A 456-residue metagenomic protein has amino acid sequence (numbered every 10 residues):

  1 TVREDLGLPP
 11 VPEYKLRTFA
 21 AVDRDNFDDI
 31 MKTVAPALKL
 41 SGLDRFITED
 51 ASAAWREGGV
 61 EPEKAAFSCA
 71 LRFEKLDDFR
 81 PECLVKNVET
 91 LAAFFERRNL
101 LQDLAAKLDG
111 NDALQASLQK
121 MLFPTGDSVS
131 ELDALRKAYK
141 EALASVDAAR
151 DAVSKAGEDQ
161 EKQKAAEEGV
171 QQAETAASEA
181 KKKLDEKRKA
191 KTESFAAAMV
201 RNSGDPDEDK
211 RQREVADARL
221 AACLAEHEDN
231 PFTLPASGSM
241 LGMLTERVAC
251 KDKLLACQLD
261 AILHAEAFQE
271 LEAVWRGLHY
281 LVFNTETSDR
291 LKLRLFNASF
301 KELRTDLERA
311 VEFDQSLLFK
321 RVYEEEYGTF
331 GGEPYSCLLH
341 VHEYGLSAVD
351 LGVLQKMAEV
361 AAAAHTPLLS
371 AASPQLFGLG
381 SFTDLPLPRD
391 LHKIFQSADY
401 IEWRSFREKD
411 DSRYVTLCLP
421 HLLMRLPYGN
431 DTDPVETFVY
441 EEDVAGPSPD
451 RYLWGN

Functional and structural regions predicted by a protein language model:
T1-F79: Compact, well-ordered interaction domains used in eukaryotic information-processing assemblies
I30-T33, A37, S41, F79 (+9 more regions): Conserved, well-folded catalytic cores of nucleic-acid-processing and energy-transducing macromolecular machines
E63-F67, K253, T287, G331-G332: Short flexible coil/turn linkers enriched for glycine and charged/polar residues that connect secondary-structure
E82-A148, T175-S178, K182-D185: C-terminal charged interaction modules
L135, E186-L244, L263, E286 (+2 more regions): A glycine- and small-residue-enriched flexible loop/hinge signal that marks low-structured segments
A142-K191: Extended amphipathic alpha-helical heptad-repeat regions
E226-F296: Amphipathic alpha-helical packing elements
L293-T329: A short, well-structured beta->alpha microelement
